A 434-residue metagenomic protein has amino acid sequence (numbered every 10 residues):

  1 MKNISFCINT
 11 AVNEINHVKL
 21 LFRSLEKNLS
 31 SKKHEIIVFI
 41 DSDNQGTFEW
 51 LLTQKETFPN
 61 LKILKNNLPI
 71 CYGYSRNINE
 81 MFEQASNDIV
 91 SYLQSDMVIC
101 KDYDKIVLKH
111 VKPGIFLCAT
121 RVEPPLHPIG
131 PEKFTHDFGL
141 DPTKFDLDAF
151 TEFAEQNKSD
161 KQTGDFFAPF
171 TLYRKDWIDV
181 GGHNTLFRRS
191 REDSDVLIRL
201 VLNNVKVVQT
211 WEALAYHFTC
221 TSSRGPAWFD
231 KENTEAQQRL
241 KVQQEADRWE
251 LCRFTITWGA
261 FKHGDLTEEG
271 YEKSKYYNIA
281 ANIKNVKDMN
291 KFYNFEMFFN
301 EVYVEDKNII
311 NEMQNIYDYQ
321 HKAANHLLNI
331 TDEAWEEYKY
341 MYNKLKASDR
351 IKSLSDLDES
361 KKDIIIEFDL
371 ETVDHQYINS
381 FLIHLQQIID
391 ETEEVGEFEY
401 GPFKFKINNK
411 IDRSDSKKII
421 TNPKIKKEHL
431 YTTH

Functional and structural regions predicted by a protein language model:
R23-K33, N294-N300: Short, acidic, metal-binding catalytic loop of nucleotide-sugar glycosyltransferases
F39-E49, D306-N311: A conserved acidic beta->alpha catalytic loop
N67-A85: Glycine-rich, basic loop-to-helix element that forms the pyrophosphate-binding segment of sugar-nucleotide handling
N87-C100, D363-L370: Short beta-strand-to-loop acidic/aromatic patch adjacent to the donor-nucleotide binding site
V98, D102-L140: Conserved donor NDP-sugar-binding/catalytic core segment of glycosyltransferases
F150-L172: A recurrent flexible, glycine/aromatic-enriched loop bordering the glycosyltransferase active site that acts as
G164-G181, F187-L214: A short, conserved alpha-helix in the catalytic core of glycosyltransferases
Q209-Q238: Active-site donor/metal-binding and catalytic loop motifs of nucleotide-sugar-dependent glycosylation enzymes
